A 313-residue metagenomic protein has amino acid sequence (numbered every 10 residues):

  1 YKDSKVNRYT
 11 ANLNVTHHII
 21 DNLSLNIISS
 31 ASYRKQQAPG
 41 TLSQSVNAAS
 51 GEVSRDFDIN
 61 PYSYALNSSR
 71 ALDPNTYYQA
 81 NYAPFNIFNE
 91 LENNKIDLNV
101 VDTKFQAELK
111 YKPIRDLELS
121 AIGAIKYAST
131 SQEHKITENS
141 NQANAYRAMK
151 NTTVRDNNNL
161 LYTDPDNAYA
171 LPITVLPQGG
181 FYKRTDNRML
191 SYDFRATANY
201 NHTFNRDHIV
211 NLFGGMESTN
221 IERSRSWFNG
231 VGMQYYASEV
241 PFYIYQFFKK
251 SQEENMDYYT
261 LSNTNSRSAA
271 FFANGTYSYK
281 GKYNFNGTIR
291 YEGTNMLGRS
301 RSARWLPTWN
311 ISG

Functional and structural regions predicted by a protein language model:
K2-S4, N14-D102, I122, K126-A269 (+1 more regions): Surface-exposed loop/interface segments of Gram-negative outer-membrane beta-barrel transport/assembly proteins
V6-N12, A270, T308: Transmembrane beta-barrel architecture of outer membranes
A11-H17, F105-Y111, F194-Y200, A273-Y279 (+1 more regions): Residues on the lipid-exposed face of transmembrane beta-strands in outer-membrane beta-barrel proteins
D21, R115, F204-R206, K280-G281 (+1 more regions): Short coil turns and loop connectors of transmembrane beta-barrels in diderm outer membranes and organellar homologs
V101-Q106, Y111-A124: P-loop NTPase catalytic cores that bind/hydrolyze ATP
G123, W309-I311: One face of beta-strands
N286-L297: Transmembrane beta-strand segments that form the barrel wall of outer-membrane beta-barrel proteins
S302-W309: Short turn/helix-capping motifs enriched in Asx and small/polar residues
